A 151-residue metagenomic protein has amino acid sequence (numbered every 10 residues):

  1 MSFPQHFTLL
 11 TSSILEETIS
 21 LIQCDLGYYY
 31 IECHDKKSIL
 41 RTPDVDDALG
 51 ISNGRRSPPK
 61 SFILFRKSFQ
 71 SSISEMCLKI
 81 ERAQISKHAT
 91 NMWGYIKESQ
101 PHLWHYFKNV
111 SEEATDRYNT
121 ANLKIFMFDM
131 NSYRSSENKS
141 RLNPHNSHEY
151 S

Functional and structural regions predicted by a protein language model:
M1-R66, F126-S151: Basic K/R-rich, polyanion-interacting modules in nucleoproteins and related proteins
R55-S57, S61-Y150: Boundary-flanking segments of nucleic-acid-binding domains in nuclear regulatory proteins
